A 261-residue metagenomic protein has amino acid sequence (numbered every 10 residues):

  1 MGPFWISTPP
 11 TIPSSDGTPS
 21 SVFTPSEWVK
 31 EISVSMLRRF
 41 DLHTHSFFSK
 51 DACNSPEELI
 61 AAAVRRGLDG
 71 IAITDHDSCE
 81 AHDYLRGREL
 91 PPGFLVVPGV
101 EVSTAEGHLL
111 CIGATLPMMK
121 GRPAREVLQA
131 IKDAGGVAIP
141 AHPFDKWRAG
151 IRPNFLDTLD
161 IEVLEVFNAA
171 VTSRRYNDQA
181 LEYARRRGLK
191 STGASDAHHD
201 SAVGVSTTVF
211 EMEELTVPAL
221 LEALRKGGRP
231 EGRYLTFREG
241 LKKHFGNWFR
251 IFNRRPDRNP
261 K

Functional and structural regions predicted by a protein language model:
F4-S21, S26-W28: Low-acidity, Ser/Thr- and Arg-rich intrinsically disordered low-complexity segments
F23-A52, P56-A61, E80-R86, P91-P98 (+4 more regions): Charged catalytic cores and adjacent phosphate/nucleic-acid-binding surfaces used for phosphate/nucleic-acid chemistry
H43, K132-P140: Acidic/glycine-enriched edge-of-secondary-structure segments
L59-E80, V137-I139: Divalent metal-dependent hydrolysis catalytic cores, especially in the metallo-beta-lactamase
D75, H142, S195: Glycine-rich, histidine-containing beta strand-loop boundary motifs that form or position
G121-A124, A141: Ordered, amphipathic secondary-structure segments that act as subunit-interaction surfaces in large macromolecular
I139-W147: Aromatic-lined carbohydrate-recognition surfaces of secreted/lumenal glycan-active proteins
